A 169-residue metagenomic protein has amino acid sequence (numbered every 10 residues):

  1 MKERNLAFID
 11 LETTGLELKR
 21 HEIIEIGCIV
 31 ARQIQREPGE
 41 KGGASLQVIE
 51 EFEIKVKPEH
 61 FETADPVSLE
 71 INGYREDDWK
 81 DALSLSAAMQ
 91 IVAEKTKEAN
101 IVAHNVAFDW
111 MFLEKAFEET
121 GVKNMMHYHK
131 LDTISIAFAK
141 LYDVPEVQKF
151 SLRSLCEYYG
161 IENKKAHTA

Functional and structural regions predicted by a protein language model:
K2-M111, R153, E157-K165: Conserved non-catalytic scaffold segment of RNase H-like nuclease domains
D109-H129: Substrate-recognition/cap helix-loop segment adjacent to the acidic, metal-dependent catalytic center of Asp-based
E114, I134-A137, R153-C156: Conserved protein kinase catalytic domain
K130-V147: Short alpha-helix plus adjacent loop in nuclease-associated cores
Q148-L152: Juxtamembrane/interfacial segments flanking transmembrane helices
T168-A169: Acidic, divalent-metal-coordinating active-site segment for phosphoryl/phosphodiester hydrolysis, typified by short
